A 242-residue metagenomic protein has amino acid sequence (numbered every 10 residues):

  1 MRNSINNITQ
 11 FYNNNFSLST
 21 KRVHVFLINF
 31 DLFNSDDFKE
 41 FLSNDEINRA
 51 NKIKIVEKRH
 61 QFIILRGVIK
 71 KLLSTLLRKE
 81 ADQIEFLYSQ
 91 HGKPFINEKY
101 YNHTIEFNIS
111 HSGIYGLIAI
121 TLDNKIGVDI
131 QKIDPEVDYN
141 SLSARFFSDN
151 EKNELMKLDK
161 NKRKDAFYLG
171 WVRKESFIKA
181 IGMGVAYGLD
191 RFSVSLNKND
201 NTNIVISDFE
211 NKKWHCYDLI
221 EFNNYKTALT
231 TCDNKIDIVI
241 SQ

Functional and structural regions predicted by a protein language model:
M1-Q242: Core catalytic alpha/beta fold that binds nucleotide/phospho-ligands
